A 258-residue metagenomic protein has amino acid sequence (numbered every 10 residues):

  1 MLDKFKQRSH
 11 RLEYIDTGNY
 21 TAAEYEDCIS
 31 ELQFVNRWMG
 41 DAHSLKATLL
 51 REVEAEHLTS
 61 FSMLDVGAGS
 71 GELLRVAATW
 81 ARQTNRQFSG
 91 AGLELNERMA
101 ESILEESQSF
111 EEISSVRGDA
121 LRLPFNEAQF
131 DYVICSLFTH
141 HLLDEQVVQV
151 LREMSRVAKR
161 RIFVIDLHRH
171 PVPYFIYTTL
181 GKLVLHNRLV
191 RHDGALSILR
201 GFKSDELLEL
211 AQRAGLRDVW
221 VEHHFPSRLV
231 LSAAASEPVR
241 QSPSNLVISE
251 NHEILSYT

Functional and structural regions predicted by a protein language model:
M1-S30: N-terminal, positively charged/glycine-rich alpha-helical extensions of SAM-dependent methyltransferases
A22-A47, E52: Class I SAM-dependent methyltransferase Rossmann-like catalytic core, especially the SAM/SAH-binding loop
L64, S70-R122: Class I SAM-dependent methyltransferase SAM/SAH-binding core
I134: A conserved beta-strand element that flanks and buttresses the S-adenosyl-L-methionine
L142-E153: A short, conserved alpha-helix within the catalytic core of class I
K159-L167: Conserved beta-strand signature within the Rossmann-like core of class I S-adenosyl-L-methionine
L167-A214, W220: C-terminal alpha-helical "lid/dimerization" subdomain adjacent to the S-adenosyl-L-methionine
R200, S204-A235, V239-T258: Conserved Class I S-adenosyl-L-methionine
